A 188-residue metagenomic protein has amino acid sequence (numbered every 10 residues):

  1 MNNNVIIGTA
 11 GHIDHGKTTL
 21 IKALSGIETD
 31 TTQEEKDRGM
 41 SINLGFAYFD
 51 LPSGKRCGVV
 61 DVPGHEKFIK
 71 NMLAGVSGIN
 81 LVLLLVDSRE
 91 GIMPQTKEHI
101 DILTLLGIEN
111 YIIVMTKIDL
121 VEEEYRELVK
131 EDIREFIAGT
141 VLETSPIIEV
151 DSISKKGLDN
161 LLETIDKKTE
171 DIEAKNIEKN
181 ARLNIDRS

Functional and structural regions predicted by a protein language model:
M1-N3, M40, S53, E109 (+2 more regions): Short flexible coil/turn linkers enriched for glycine and charged/polar residues that connect secondary-structure
M1-V59: Conserved G1/Walker A P-loop phosphate-binding module
D14, L20, G39, D61 (+7 more regions): Residue-level signature of catalytic and energy-coupling elements of molecular machines, predominantly ATP/GTP-dependent
H15, P63, K156: ATP-binding Walker
L20-A23, Q95-I102, L128-F136, N160-K168: Alpha-helical scaffold elements adjacent to nucleotide-binding pockets in ATP/GTP-utilizing enzyme cores
S25, T29, Q33, L73 (+8 more regions): Signal for well-folded cores of large energy- and translation-related assemblies
R56, V62-K67, V76-L128: Conserved Switch II/interswitch segment of TRAFAC-class P-loop GTPases
E135-S188: Conserved catalytic-core segments of large NTP-driven translation/proteostasis enzymes
